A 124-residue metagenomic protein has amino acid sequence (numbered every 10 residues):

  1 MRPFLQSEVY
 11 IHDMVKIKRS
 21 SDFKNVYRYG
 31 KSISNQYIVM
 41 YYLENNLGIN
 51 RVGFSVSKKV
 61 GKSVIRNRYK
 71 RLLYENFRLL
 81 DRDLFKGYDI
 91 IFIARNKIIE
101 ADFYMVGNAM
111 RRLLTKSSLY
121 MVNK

Functional and structural regions predicted by a protein language model:
M1-K124: Positively charged, solvent-exposed patches that mediate nucleic-acid binding
